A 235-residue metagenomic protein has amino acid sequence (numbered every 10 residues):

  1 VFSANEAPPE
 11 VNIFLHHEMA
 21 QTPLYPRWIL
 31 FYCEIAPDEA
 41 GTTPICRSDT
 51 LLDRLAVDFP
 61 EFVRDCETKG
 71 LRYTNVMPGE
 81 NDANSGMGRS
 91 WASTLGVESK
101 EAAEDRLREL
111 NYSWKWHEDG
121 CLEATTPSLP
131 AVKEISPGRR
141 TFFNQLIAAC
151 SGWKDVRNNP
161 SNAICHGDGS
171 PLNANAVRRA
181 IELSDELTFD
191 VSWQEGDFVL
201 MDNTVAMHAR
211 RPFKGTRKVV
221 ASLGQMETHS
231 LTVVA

Functional and structural regions predicted by a protein language model:
F2, P9-L15, L24-A235: Active-site environment of non-heme Fe oxygenases that use a 2-His-1-carboxylate facial triad
E18: C-type cytochrome heme-c attachment and multiheme electron-transfer modules
